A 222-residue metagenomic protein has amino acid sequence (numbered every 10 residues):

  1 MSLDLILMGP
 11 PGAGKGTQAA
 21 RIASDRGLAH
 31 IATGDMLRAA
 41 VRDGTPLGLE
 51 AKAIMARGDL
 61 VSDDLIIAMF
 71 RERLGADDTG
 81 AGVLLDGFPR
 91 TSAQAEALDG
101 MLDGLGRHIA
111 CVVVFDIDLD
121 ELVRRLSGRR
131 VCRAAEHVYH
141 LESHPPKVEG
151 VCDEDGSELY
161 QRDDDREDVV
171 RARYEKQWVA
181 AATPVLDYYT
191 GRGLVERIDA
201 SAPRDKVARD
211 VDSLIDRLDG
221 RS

Functional and structural regions predicted by a protein language model:
M1-S222: Glycine-rich phosphate-binding loop of ATP-dependent small-molecule kinases
